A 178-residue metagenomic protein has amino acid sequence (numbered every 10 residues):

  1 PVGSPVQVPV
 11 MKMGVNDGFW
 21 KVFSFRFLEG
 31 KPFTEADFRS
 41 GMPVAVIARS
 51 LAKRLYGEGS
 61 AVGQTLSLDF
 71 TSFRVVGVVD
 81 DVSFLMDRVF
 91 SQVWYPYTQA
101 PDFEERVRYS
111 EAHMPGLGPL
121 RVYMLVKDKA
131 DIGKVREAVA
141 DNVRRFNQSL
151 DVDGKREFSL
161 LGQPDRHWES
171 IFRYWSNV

Functional and structural regions predicted by a protein language model:
G3-V6: Mature, structured domains enriched in cysteine- and short glycine motifs
V8-M11: A structural signal for short loop-to-beta-strand junctions that line the ligand-binding cleft of periplasmic/secreted
M13-F33, G41-N177: Mid-to-C-terminal secondary-structure elements that act as membrane-proximal/extracytoplasmic interface segments
